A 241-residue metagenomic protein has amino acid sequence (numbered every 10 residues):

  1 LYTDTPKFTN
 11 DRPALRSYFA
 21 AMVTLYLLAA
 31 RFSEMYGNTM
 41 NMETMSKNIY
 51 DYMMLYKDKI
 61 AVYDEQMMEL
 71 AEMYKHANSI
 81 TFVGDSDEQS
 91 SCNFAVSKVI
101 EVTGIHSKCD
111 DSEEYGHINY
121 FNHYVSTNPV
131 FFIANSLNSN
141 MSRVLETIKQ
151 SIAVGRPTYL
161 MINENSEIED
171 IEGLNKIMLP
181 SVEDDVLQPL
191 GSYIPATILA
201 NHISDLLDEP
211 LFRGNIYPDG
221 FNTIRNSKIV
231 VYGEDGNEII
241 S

Functional and structural regions predicted by a protein language model:
L1-S241: A SIS-like phosphosugar-recognition module
